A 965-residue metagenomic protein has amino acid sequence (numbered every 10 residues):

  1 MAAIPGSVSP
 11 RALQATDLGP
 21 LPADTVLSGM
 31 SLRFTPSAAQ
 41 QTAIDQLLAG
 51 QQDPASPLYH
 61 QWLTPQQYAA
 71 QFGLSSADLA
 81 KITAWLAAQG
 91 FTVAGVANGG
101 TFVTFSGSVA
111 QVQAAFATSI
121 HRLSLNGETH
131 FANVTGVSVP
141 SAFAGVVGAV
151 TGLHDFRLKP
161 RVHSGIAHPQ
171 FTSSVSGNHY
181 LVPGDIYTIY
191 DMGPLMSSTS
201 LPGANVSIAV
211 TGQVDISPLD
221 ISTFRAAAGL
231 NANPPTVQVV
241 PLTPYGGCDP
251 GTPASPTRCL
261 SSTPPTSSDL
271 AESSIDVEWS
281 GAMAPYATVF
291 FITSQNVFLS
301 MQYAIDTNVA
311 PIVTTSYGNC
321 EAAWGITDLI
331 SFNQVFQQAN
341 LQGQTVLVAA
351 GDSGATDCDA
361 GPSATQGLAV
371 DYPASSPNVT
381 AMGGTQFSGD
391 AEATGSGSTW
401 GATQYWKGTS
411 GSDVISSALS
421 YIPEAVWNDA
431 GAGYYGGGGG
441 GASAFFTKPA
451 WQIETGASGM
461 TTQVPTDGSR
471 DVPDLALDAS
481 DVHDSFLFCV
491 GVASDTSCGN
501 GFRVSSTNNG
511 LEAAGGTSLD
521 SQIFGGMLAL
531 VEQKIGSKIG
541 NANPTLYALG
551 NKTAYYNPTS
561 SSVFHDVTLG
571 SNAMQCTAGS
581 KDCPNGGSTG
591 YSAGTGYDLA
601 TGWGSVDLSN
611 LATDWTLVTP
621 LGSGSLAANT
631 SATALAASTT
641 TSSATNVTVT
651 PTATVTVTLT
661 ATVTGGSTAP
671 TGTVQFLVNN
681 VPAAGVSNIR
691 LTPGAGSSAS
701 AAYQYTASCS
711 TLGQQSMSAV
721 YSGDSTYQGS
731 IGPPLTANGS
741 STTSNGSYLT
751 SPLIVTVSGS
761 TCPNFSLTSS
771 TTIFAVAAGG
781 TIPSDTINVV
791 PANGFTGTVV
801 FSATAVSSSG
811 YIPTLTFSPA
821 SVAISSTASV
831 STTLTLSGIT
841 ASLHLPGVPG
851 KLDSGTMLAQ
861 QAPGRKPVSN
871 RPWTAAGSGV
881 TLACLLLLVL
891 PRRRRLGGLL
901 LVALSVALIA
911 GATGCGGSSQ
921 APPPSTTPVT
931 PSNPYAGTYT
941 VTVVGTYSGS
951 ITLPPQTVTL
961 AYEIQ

Functional and structural regions predicted by a protein language model:
M1-G99, T104-F105, V109-G384, E424 (+4 more regions): Substrate-binding/charge-relay-adjacent region of secreted/lumenal peptidase catalytic domains
S37-A38, V109, V214-S217, Q386-G389 (+6 more regions): Acidic glycine-/aspartate-rich tracts in secreted/extracellular proteins
P377, A381-G438: Polar, glycine-rich mid-to-C-terminal structural blocks that act as macromolecule-binding/assembly scaffolds
D390, V414, A479, G501-F502 (+1 more regions): An often Trp-containing, charged/polar helix-loop segment at the C-terminal end of enzyme catalytic cores
S518-E532: Active-site-proximal alpha-helical segments within enzyme catalytic domains
G604-S623: Catalytic cores of secreted or luminal carbohydrate-active enzymes
G622-Q965: Solvent-exposed beta-strand/loop surfaces, strongest in extracytoplasmic domains of secreted and cell-surface proteins
